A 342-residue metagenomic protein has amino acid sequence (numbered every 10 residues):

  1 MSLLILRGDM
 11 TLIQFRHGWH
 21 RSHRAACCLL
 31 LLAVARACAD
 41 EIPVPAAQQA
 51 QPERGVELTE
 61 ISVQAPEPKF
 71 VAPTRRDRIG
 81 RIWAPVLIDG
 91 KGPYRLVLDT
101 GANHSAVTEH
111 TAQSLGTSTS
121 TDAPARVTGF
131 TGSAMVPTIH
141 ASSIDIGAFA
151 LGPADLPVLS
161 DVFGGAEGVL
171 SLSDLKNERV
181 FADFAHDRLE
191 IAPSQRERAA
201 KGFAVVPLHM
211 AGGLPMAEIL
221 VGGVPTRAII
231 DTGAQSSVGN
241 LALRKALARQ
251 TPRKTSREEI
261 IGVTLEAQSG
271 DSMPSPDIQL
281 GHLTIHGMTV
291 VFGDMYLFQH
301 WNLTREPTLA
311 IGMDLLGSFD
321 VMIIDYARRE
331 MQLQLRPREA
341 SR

Functional and structural regions predicted by a protein language model:
S2-T11, C38-R342: Pepsin/retropepsin-fold aspartyl endopeptidases
I5, R16-W19, R36-A37: Short linear motifs centered on Gly/Pro in flexible linkers and helix caps
L12-C27: Bacterial N-terminal signal peptides that target proteins for export
A25-R36: Bacterial N-terminal signal peptides
